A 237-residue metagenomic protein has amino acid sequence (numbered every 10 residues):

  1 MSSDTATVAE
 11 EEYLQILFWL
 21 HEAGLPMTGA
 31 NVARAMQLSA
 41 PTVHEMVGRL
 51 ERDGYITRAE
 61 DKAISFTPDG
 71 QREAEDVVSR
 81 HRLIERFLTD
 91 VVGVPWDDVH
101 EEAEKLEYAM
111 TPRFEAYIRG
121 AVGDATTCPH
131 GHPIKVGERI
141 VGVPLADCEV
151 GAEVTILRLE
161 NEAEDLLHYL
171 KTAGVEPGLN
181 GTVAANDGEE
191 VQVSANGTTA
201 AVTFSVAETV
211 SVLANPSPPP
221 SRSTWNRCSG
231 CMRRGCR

Functional and structural regions predicted by a protein language model:
M1-Q37: Extreme N-terminal segment that seeds HTH/winged-HTH DNA-binding domains in transcriptional regulators
P41, D97: Key DNA-contact positions within bacterial/archaeal DNA-binding proteins
V47-G48: Short, hydrophobic-biased segments on the C-terminal half of alpha helices that form "recognition helices"
E51-A59: A short, conserved structural fragment
K62-H81: Basic, amphipathic "hinge/linker" alpha-helix immediately C-terminal to the N-terminal HTH DNA-binding motif
Y108-L213: Mid-protein regulatory/catalytic core that forms ligand/cofactor-binding pockets and protein-protein interaction
